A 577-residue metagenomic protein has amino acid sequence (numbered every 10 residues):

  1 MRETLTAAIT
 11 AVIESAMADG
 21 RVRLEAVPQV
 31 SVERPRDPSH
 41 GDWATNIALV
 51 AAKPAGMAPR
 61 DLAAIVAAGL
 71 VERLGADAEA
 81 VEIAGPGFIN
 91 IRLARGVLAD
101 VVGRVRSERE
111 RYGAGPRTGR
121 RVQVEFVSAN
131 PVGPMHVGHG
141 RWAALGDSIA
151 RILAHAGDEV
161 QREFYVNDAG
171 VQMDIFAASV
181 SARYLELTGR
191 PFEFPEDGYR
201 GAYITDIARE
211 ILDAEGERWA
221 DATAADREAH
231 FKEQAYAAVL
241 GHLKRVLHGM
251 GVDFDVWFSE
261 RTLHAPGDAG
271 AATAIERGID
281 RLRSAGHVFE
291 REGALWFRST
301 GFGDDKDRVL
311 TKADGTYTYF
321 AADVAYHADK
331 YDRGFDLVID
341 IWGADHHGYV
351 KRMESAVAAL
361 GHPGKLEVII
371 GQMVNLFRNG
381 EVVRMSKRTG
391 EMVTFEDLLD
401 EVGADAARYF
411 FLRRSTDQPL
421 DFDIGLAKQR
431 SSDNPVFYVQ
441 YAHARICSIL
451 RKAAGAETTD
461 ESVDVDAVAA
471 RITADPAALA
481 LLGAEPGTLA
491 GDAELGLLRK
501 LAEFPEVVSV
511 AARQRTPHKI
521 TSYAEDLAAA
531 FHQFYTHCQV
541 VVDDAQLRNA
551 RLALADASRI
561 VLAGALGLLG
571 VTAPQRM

Functional and structural regions predicted by a protein language model:
M1-A99, R106-E110, A114-M577: Non-catalytic interaction-recognition regions
